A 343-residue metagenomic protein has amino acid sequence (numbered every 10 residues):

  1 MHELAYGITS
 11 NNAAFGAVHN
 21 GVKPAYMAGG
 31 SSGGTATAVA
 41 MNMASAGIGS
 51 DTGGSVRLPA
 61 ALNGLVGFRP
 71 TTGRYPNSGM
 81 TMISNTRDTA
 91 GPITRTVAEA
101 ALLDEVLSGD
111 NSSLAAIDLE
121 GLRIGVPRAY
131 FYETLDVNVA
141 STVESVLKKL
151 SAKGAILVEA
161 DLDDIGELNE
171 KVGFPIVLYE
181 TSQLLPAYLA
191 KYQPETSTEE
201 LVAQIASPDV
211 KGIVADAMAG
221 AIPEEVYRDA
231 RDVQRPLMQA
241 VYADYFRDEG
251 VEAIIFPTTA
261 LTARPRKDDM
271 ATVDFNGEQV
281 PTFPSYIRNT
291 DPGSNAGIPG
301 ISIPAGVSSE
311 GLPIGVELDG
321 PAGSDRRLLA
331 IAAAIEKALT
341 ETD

Functional and structural regions predicted by a protein language model:
M1, L162, A305: Active-site loop/turn elements of alpha/beta-hydrolase fold enzymes, especially the short glycine-/histidine-rich
M1-A90, P127-A129, F256-E278: Short glycine/serine-rich loop/turn segments
A13, N289-T290: C-terminal core of ALDH-fold dehydrogenases
V18-S32, G73-M80, S182-T196, F283-I287 (+1 more regions): Short, basic, helix/turn surface patches
G33, R95-A98, R288: A generic structural signal for residues located within well-ordered alpha-helices of large catalytic or ligand-binding
M41-G47, T52-E133, A140, E144-K153 (+1 more regions): Structural helix-boundary/capping segments
V106-I287, N295, K337-D343: Amidase signature
